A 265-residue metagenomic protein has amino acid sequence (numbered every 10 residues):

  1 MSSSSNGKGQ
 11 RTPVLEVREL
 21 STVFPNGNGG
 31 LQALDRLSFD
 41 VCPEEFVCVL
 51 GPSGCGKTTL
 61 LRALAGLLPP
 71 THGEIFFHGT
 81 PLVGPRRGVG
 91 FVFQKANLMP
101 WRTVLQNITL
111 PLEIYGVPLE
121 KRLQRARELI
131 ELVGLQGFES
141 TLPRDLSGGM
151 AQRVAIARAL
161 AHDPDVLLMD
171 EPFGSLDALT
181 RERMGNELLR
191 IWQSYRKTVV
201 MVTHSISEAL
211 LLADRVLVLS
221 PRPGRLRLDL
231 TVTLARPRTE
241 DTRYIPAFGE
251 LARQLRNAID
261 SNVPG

Functional and structural regions predicted by a protein language model:
Q10-V14, V23-R36: A short, flexible loop at the N-terminus of ABC-type nucleotide-binding domains that lies
L50-P52: The feature captures the beta-strand-to-loop junction immediately N-terminal to the Walker
A65: Helix-to-loop junction immediately C-terminal to a conserved catalytic motif
G73-P85, R125: Conserved ABC transporter NBD signature motif
R102-T109: Short coil-to-helix segment of the ABC ATPase nucleotide-binding domain corresponding to the Q-loop/switch region
T109, E113, E120-F138, R190: Conserved ABC ATPase "signature" region
T141-R144, H162: Conserved signature/switch motifs of ABC ATPase nucleotide-binding domains
I156: Hydrophobic anchor residue at the start of the ABC signature
